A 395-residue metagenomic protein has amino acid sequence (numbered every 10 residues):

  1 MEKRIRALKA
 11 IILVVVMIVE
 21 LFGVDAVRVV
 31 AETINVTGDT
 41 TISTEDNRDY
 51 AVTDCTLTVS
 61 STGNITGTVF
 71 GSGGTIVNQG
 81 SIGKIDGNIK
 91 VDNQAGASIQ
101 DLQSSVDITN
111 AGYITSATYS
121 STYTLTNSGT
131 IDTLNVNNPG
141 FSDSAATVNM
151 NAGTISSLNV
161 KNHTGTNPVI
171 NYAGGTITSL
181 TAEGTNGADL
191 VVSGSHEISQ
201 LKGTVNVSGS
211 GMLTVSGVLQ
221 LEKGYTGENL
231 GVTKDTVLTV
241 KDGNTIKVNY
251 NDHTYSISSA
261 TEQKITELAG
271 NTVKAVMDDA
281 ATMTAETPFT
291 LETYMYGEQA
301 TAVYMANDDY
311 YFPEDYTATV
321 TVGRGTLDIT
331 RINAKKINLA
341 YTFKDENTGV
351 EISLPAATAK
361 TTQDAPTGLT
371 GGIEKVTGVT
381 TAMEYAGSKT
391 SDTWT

Functional and structural regions predicted by a protein language model:
M1-I12: Bacterial N-terminal signal peptides that target proteins for export
I11-G23: Bacterial N-terminal signal peptides
I12, N251-T254, S259-E267, I332-P355: Extracellular interaction modules
L21-T33: Sec-dependent signal peptide cleavage junction
A31-A269, T367: Extended beta-solenoid/beta-helix repeat architectures
G227-N229, H253, T301-I332: Surface-exposed interfaces of beta-sheet-rich extracellular modules
L268-Y296, I352-K375: Extracellular ectodomain segments of secreted/surface proteins
N307-P313, V376-E384: Short proline/glycine-enriched turn/loop motifs at strand-loop junctions of beta-rich domains
